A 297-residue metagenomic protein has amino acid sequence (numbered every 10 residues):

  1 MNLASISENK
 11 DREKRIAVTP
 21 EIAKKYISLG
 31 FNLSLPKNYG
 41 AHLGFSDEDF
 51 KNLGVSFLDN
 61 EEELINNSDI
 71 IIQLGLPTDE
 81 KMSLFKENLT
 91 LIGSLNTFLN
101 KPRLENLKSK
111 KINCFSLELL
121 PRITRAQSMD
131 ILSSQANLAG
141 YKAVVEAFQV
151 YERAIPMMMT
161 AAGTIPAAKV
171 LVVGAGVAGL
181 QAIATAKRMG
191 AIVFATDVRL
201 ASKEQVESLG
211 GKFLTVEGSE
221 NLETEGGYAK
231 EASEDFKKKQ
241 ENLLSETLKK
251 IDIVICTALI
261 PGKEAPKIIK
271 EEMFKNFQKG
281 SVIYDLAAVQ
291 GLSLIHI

Functional and structural regions predicted by a protein language model:
M1-N106, K110: An N-terminal-biased, well-structured beta-alpha scaffold segment characteristic of Rossmann-like dinucleotide-binding
N2, E80-K169: Glycine/serine-rich phosphate-binding loop and adjoining beta1-alpha1 elements at the start of nucleotide-handling
S7-G40, M157-T247: Glycine-rich phosphate/diphosphate-binding loop of Rossmann-like nucleotide-binding domains
V55-N66, L76-P77, T224-I253, A258-K275: A structured beta-alpha segment of the ubiquitous adenosine-cofactor-binding alpha/beta core
G75-L76, L95-N96, L259-P261, A287-A288: Short glycine-/small-residue-rich Rossmann-like dinucleotide-binding loops
S281: Glycine-centered, small-residue-biased loops immediately flanking beta-strands in adenine/cofactor-binding cores
I295-I297: Conserved small/polar residues in nucleotide/adenosyl-binding loops
